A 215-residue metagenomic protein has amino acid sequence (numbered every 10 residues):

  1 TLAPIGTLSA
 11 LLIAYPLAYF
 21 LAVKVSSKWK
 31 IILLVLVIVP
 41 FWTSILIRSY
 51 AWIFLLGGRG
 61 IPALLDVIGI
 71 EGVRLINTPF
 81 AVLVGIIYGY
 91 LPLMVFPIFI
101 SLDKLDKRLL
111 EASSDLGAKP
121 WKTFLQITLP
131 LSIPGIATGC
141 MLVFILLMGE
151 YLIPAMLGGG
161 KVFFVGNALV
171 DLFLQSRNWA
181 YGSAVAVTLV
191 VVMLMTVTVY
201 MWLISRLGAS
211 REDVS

Functional and structural regions predicted by a protein language model:
T1-V23: Transmembrane alpha-helix signature in integral membrane proteins
L2-A10, V37, Y50, A81-G85 (+6 more regions): Alpha-helical transmembrane segments of multi-pass integral membrane proteins
L11, Y19, L46-S49, M94 (+3 more regions): Membrane-embedded alpha-helical segments of multi-pass transporters/permeases
L17-W52, L110-E111, F124-L125, L129 (+2 more regions): Cytoplasmic-entry segments and transmembrane alpha-helices of multi-pass inner-membrane transporters
R48-I87, W121, L157-K161: Membrane-interfacial helix termini and adjacent extracytoplasmic/periplasmic loops of multi-pass transporters
Y88, M94-K107, A118-E150: Transmembrane alpha-helices
F99-L110, S114, S183-S215: C-terminal transmembrane helix and the adjacent membrane-cytosol boundary/short C-terminal tail of inner/organellar
A155-W202: Interhelical loop and adjacent transmembrane-helix boundary motif in polytopic membrane transport permeases
